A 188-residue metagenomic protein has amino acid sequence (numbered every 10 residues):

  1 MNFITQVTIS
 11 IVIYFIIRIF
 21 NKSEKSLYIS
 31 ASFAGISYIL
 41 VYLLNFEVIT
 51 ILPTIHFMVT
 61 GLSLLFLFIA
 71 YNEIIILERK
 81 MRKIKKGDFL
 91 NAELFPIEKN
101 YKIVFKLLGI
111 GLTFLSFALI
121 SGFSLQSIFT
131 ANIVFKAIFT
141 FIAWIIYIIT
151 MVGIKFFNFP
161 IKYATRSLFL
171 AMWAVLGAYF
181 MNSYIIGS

Functional and structural regions predicted by a protein language model:
M1-I4, I49-T60, F129-F139, Y163-S167: Non-cytosolic membrane-interface motifs at loop->transmembrane helix junctions
T5-F15, T60-E78, I142-M151: Hydrophobic cores of alpha-helical transmembrane segments in multi-pass inner/ER membrane proteins, independent
E24-G35, A164-L170: Cytoplasmic-side transmembrane-helix entry/capping segments in multi-pass membrane proteins
M81-I97: Juxtamembrane inter-helical linkers in multi-pass membrane proteins
Y101-Q126: Alpha-helical transmembrane segments of helical membrane proteins, especially in multi-pass transport, channel
L119-I149: Short alpha-helical packing/oligomerization segments
V152-W173: Interfacial loop-to-transmembrane junctions
G177-S188: Juxtamembrane boundary at the C-terminal end of a transmembrane helix
